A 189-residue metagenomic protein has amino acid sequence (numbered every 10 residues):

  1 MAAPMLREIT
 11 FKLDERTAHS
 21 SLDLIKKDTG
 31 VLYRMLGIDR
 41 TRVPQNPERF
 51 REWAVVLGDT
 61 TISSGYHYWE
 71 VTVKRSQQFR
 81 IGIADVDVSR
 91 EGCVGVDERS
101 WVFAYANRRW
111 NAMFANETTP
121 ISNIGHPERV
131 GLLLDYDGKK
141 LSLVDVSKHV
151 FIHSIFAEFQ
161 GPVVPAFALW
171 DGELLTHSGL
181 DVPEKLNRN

Functional and structural regions predicted by a protein language model:
M1-N189: Beta-rich ligand-recognition domains in immune and ubiquitin systems
